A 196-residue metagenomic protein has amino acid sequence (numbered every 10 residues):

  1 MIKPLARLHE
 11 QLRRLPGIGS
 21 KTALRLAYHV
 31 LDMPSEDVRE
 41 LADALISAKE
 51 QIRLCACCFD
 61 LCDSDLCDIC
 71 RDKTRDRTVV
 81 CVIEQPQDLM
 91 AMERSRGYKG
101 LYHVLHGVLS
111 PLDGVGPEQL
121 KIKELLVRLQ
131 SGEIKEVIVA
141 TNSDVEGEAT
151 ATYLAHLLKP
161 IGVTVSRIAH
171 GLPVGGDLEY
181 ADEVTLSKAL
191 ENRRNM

Functional and structural regions predicted by a protein language model:
I2-L5, E10, R14, L24-L89: Cys/His-rich Zn2+-binding cysteine-cluster or related metal-binding knuckle/ribbon modules and their
A6-E10, L24-Y28, R39, D43 (+7 more regions): Solvent-exposed alpha-helical segments within well-ordered globular domains of core cellular machineries
R7, K99, L126-I138, N142-M196: Long C-terminal interaction/binding lobes of large macromolecular proteins
Q11, L15, M33, A48 (+10 more regions): Conserved, well-folded catalytic cores of nucleic-acid-processing and energy-transducing macromolecular machines
A23, R71-T141: Extended interfacial segments that mediate partner engagement and assembly in macromolecular machines
M33, D37, D113-P117, E146 (+1 more regions): Catalytic cores of large soluble enzymes that bind and process phosphate-bearing ligands
Q51-L54, L66, D88, L105-V108 (+4 more regions): Glycine-rich, flexible loop/turn motifs
